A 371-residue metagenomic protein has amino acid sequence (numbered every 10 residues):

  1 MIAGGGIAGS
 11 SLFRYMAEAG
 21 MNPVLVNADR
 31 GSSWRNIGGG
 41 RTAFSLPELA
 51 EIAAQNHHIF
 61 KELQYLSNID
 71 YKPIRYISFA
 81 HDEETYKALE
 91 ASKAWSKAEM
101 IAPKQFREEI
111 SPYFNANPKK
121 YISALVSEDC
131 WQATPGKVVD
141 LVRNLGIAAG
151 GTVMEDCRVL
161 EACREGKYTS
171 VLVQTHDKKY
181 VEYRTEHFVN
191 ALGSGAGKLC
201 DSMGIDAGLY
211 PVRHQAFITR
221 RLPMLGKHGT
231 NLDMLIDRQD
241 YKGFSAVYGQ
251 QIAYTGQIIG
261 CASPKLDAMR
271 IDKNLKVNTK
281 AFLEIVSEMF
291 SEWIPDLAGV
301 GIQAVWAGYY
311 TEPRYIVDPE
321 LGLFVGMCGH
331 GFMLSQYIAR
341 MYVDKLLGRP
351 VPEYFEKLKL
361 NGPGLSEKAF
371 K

Functional and structural regions predicted by a protein language model:
M1-A8: Beta1/beta-strand and adjacent pyrophosphate-binding region of the FAD-binding site in flavoprotein oxidoreductases
S11, R41-A43, P47, A162-C261 (+3 more regions): Flavin-dependent oxidoreductases
F13, A17, L145: Gly/Ala-rich phosphate-binding loop of Rossmann-like dinucleotide-binding domains, activating on the conserved
E18-W34: Glycine-rich FAD pyrophosphate-binding loop
I37-P112, A246: Dinucleotide-binding Rossmann-like beta1-alpha1 core, especially the glycine-rich loop that anchors the ADP
D82-G150, M154-E155, E161-K167, Y354: Flavin (FAD/FMN) cofactor-binding and adjacent substrate-gating region of FAD-dependent oxidoreductase domains
E288-K371: C-terminal catalytic lobe of FAD-dependent flavoproteins
